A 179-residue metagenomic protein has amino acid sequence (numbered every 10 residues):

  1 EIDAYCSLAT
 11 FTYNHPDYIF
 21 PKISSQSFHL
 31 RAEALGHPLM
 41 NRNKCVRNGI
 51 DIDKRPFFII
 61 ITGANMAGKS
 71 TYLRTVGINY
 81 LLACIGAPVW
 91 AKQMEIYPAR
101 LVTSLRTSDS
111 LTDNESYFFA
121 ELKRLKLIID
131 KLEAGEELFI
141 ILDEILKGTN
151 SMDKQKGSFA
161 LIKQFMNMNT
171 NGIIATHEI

Functional and structural regions predicted by a protein language model:
S7-Y13: Short intracellular "coupling" helices and adjacent cytoplasmic loop segments at the cytosolic face of multi-pass
N14-I179: ATPase nucleotide-binding head domains, primarily ABC-like/P-loop NTPase cores
